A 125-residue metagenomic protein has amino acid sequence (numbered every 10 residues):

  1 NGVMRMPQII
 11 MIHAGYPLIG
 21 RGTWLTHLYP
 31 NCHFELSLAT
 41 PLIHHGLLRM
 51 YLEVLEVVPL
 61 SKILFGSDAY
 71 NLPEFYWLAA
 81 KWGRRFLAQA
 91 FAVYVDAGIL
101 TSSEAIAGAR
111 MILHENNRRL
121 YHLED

Functional and structural regions predicted by a protein language model:
N1-F65, N116: Catalytic pocket-lining loop regions of alpha/beta-barrel enzymes, especially the amidohydrolase/enolase/GH5 lineages
L18-G20, L72-F75: Short catalytic/ligand-binding loop motif for oxyanion handling, primarily in non-cytosolic enzymes, centered on
H45-L47, F75-L78: Short conserved micro-motifs at the rims of enzyme active sites and ligand-binding pockets
L60-K62, W77-D125: Mid-to-C-terminal alpha-helical segments outside catalytic/metal-binding sites
D68: Intrinsically disordered, low-complexity polar regions and short flexible loop motifs
